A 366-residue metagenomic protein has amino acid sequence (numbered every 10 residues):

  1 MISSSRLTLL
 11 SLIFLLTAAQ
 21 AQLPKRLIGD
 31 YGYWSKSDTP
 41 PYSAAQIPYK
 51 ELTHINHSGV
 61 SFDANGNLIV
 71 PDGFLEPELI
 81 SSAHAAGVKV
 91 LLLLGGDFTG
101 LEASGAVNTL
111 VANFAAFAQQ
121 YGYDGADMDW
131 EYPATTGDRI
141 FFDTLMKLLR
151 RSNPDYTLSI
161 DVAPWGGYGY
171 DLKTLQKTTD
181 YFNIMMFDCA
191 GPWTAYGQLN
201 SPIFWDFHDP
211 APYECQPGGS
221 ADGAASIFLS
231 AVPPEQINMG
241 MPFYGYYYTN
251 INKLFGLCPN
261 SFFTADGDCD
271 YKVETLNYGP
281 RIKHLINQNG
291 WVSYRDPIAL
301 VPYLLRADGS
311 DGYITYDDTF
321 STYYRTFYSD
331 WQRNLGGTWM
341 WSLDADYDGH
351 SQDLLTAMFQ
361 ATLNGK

Functional and structural regions predicted by a protein language model:
M1-S11: Classical eukaryotic N-terminal signal peptides for Sec-dependent ER targeting/secretion, especially the positively
I13-P24: N-terminal signal peptide
Q22-A118, Q198-N200, G219-S220, F262-G267 (+1 more regions): Glycan-recognition patch characteristic of GH18 chitinases/ENGases and related GlcNAc/peptidoglycan-binding proteins
I55, L92, M128, F182 (+3 more regions): Conserved, mostly hydrophobic/aromatic
N65-F74, A112, E131-R281: Substrate-binding surface in catalytic domains of secreted glycosidases
L75, Y246-Y247, D311, D318-K366: Acidic/aromatic/glycine-rich contiguous surface patches that form carbohydrate-binding/processing clefts and analogous
L79-V90, Q120-G122, R151-D155, P217-I237 (+1 more regions): A structural motif corresponding to the C-terminal end of an alpha-helix and its immediate exit/capping segment
D270-L335: Hydrophobic, secondary-structure "cap" segments at the distal end of domains
